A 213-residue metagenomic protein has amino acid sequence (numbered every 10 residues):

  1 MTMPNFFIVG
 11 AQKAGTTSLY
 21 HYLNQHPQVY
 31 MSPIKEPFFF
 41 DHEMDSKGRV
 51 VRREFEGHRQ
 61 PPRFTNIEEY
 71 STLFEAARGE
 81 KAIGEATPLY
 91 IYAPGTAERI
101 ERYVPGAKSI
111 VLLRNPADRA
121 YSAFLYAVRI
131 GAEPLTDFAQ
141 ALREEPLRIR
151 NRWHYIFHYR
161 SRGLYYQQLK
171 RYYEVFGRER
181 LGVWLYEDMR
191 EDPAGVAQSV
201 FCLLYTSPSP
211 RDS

Functional and structural regions predicted by a protein language model:
M1-T87, R102-L112, P116-H154, F176: PAPS-dependent sulfotransferase catalytic core
I67-S71, A97, L169: Generic structural signal for well-ordered alpha-helices, preferentially at hydrophobic/aromatic core positions
I83-L89, Y155-S199: Phosphate-binding beta-loop-alpha motif at adenosine-nucleotide cofactor sites
Y92-G95, Y121, A194: Short N-terminal helix/helix-N-cap motif within the alpha/beta-hydrolase-1
I100-Y103, F201: Short, surface-exposed basic-aromatic patches at helix termini and helix-loop junctions that form
R114-P116, Y186, P210: Residues immediately flanking
Y126-A127, S199-F201: Short, surface-exposed, charged loop/turn segments at secondary-structure junctions
Y205-D212: Conserved small/polar residues in nucleotide/adenosyl-binding loops
